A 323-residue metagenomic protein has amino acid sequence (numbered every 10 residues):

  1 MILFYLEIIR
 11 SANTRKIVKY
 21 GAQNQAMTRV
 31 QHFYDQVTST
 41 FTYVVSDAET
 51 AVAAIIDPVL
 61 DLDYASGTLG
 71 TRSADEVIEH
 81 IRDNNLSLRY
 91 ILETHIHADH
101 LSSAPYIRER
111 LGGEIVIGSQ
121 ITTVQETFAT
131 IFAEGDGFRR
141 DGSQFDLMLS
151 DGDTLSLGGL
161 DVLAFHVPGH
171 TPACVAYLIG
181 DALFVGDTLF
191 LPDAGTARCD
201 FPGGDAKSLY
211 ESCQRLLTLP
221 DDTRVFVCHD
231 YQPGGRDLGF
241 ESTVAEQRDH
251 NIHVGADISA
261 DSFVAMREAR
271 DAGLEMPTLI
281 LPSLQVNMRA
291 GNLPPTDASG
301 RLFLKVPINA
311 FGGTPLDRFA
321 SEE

Functional and structural regions predicted by a protein language model:
I9, K16-K19, Q23-R29, Q120 (+2 more regions): Accessory terminal helices/loops
M27-S87, A176-V185, P192: Conserved beta-strand hairpin/beta-sheet module of binuclear metal-dependent hydrolase folds, prominently
H32-Q36, F138-R139, Q144-D146, H166-P168: Short Gly/Pro-enriched turn/cap motifs at secondary-structure boundaries
V45, T94, V167: Conserved S/T- and glycine-rich ATP-binding loop of Class I adenylate-forming
A51, P58-Y64, F132, Q144 (+3 more regions): Metallo-beta-lactamase
A53, L60-L160, H250: Active-site HxH/HxHxD metal-binding segment of metal-dependent hydrolases
